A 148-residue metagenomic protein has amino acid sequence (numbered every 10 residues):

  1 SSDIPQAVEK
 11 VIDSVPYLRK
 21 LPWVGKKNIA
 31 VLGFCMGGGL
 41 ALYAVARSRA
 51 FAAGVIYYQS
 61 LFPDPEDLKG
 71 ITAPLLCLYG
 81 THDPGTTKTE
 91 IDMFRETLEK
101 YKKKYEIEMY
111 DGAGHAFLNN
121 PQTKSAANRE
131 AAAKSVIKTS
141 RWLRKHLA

Functional and structural regions predicted by a protein language model:
S1-A148: N-terminal cap/leader regions of alpha/beta-hydrolase-fold enzymes, predominantly small-molecule hydrolases
